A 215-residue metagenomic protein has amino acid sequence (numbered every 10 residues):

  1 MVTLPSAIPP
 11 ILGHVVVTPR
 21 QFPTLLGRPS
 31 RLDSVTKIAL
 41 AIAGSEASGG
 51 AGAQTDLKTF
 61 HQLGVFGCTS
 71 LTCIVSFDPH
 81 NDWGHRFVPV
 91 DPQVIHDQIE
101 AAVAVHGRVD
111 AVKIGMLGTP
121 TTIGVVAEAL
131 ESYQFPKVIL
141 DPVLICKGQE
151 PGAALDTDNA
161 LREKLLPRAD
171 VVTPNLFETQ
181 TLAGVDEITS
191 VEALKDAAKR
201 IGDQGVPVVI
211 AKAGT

Functional and structural regions predicted by a protein language model:
V2-P10: Extreme N-terminal basic, low-complexity initiation segments that serve as generic localization/processing leaders
L32-A41, A53, L57-G152: Conserved N-terminal subdomain of the carbohydrate kinase-like
A43-G49: Short, glycine-rich nucleotide/cofactor-binding loops
S45, L117-T119, V143-I145, F177-T179 (+1 more regions): Short glycine-rich anion-binding loops that position phosphate/pyrophosphate groups of nucleotides and phosphorylated
L155-T215: Conserved phosphate/ATP/ADP-binding segment of small-molecule kinases
